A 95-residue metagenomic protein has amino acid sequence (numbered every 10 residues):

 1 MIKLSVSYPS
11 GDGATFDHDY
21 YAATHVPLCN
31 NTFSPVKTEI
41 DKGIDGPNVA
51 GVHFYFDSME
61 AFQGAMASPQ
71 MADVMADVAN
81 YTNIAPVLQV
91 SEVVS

Functional and structural regions predicted by a protein language model:
M1-S95: Macromolecular interaction modules
